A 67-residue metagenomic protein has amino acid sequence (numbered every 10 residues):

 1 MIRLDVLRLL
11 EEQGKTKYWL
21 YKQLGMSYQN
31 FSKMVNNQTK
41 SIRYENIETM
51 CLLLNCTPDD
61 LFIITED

Functional and structural regions predicted by a protein language model:
M1-T16: A short, Lys/Arg-rich alpha-helix, primarily the initiator
L10, Y21, C51: The alpha-helix within a helix-turn-helix
E11, G25, N36, E66: Residue-level detection of the helix-turn-helix DNA-binding "recognition helix"
T16-K33: Short alpha-helical DNA-recognition segment
N30-K33, N46, D60: Residue-level recognition of specific faces of alpha-helices
T39-T49: Short, basic-rich loop-to-helix N-cap that marks the start of a DNA-contacting helix
N55-D67: Short C-terminal boundary/hinge segments that cap the last helix of small helical domains
